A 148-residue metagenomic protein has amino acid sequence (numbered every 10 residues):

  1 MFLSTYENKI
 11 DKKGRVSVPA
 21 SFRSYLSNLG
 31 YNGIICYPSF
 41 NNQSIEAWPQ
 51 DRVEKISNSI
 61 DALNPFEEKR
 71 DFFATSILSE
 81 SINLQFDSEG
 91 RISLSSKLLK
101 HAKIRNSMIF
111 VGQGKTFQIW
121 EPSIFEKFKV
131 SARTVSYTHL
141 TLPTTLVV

Functional and structural regions predicted by a protein language model:
L3-N41: A positional/architectural concept
G14-V18, G90-L94, L98, F117-I119: Short, structured motif recognition centered on aromatic/hydrophobic residues
S27-Y31, S39, H101-N106, F110-Q113: Extended intrinsically disordered, low-complexity coil regions enriched in Ser, Thr, Gly, Ala and often Pro
N41-Q50: Short, well-structured hydrophobic secondary-structure segments
E54-I60: Positively charged
D61-I92, S96-L98: Short, solvent-exposed interaction modules
R105-V130: A contiguous, mid-protein "functional segment" used to position or interact with cofactors/ions or partner subunits
T138-T144: Conserved small/polar residues in nucleotide/adenosyl-binding loops
